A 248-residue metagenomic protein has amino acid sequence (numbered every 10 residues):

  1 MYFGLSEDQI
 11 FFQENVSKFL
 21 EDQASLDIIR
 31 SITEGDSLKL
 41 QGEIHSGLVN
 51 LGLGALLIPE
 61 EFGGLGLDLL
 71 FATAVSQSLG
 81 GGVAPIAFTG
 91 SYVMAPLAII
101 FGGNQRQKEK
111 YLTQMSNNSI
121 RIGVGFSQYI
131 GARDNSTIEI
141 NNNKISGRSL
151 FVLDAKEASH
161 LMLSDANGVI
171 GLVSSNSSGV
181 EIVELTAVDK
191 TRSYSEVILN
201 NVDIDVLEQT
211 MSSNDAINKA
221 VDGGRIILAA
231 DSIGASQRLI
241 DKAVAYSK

Functional and structural regions predicted by a protein language model:
Y2-L5, F12, G81, I182-K248: Glycine-rich beta->alpha junctions and the first turn(s) of the following alpha-helix
Q9, L20, V75, N104 (+5 more regions): Residue-level signal for inorganic ion chemistry
I28-D36, V244-K248: C-terminal helix-coil-helix/basic helical segment that borders enzyme active sites and/or dimer interfaces and provides
V49-E109, T113, N117-N118, L153-A158: Internal helix-loop-helix
I100-G103, L163-A166, G171-S175, I198-N201 (+1 more regions): Short beta-strand-to-turn element immediately C-terminal to the catalytic PLP-Schiff-base lysine in fold type I
N117-Y129, L163: A short, Trp-centered hydrophobic/proline-enriched beta-strand micro-motif
G125, R148-E181, L185: A short core secondary-structure module
A132-S146: Cytochrome P450 C-terminal beta-domain/meander region
